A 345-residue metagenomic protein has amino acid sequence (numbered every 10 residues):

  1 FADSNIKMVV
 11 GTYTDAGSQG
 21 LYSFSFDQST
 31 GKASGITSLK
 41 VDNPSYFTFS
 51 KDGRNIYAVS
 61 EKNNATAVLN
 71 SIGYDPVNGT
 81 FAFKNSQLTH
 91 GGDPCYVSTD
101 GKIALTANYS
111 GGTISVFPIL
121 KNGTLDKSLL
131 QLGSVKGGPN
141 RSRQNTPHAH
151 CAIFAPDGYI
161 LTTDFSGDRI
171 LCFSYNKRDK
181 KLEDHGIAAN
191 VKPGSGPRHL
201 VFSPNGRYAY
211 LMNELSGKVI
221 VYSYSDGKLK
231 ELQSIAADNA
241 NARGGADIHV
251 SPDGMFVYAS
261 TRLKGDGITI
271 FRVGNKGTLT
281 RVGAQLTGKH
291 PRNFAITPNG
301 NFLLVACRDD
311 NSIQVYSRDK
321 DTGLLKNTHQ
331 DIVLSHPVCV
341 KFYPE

Functional and structural regions predicted by a protein language model:
D3-D27: An edge-strand/N-cap motif at the start of beta-rich repeat modules
Y13-D15, E61-N63, Y109-G111, I119 (+7 more regions): Short loop/turn segments immediately following the C-termini of beta-strands
G17, V41-D52, H90-G101, V135-D157 (+4 more regions): Beta-rich, blade/repeat-based domains predominating in secreted/periplasmic proteins but also intracellular
F24-G31, I72-G79, F117-D126, F173-K181 (+3 more regions): Short loop/turn segments immediately following beta-strands, especially the blade-tip and inter-blade linker loops
S34-L39, A82-L88, L129, K136-S142 (+4 more regions): A short beta-strand motif characteristic of beta-propeller blades
G35-G101: Blade-loop segments of beta-propeller domains
T80-C151: Asp-box/WD-like beta-propeller blade repeats and closely related beta-sheet repeat scaffolds
